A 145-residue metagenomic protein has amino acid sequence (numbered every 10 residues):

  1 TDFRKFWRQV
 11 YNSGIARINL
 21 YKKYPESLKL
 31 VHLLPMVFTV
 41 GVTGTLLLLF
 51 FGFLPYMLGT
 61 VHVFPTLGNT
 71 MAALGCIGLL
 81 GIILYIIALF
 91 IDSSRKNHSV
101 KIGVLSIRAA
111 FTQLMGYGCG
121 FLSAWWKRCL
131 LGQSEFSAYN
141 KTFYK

Functional and structural regions predicted by a protein language model:
T1-L28: Catalytic donor/gating beta->alpha subdomain of glycosyltransferases that bind UDP-sugars
S27-L30, M57: Short acidic alpha-helical/loop segments enriched in Asp/Glu that coordinate divalent cations
L30-V37: Select subsegments of transmembrane alpha-helices in polytopic membrane proteins, especially boundary-proximal
F38-L130: Membrane-embedded multi-pass helical conduit in multi-pass membrane proteins, especially envelope-biosynthetic
C129-K145: Short linear elements at protein peripheries
